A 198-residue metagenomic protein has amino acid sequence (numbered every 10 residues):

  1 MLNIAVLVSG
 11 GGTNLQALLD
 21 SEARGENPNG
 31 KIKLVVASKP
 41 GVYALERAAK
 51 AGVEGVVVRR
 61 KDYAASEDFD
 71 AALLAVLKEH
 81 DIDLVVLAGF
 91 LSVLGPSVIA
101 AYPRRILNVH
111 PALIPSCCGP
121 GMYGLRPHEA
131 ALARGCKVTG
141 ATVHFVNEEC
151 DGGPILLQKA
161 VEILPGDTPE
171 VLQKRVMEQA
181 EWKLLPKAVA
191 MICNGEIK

Functional and structural regions predicted by a protein language model:
M1-K198: One-carbon transfer enzymes
